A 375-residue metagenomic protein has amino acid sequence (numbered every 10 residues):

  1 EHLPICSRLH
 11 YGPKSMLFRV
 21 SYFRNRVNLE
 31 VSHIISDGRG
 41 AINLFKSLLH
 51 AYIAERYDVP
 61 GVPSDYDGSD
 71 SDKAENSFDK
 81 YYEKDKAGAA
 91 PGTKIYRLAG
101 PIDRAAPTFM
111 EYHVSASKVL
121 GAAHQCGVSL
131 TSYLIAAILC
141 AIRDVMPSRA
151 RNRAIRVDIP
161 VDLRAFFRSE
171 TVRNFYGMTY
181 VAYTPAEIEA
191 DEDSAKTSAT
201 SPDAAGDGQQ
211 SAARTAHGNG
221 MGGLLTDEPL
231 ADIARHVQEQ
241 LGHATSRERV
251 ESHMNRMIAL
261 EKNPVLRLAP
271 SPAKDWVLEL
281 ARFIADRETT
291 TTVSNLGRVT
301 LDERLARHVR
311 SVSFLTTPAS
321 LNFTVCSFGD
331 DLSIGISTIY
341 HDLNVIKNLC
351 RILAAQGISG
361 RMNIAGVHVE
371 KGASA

Functional and structural regions predicted by a protein language model:
E1-A54, F109, P202, E370: Acyl-thioester-dependent condensation/acyltransferase catalytic cores
E1-F18, E111, D144-A375: Acyl-thioester-dependent acyl-group transfer interface
K14-V27, L98-R164, L332: Gly/Ser/Thr-rich phosphate-binding loops and adjoining beta-strand/alpha-helix segments that form adenosine-phosphate
V27, G40-A51, V119, L130-I142 (+2 more regions): Structural preference for long, well-ordered alpha-helical segments in enzyme cores
S32-G40, P107, E111, A122 (+5 more regions): Conserved aromatic-histidine-acidic binding/catalytic patches
S47-E55, Q240, A244-R247: Phosphate/oxyanion-binding loops and surfaces in catalytic or ligand/nucleic-acid-binding neighborhoods
Y57-Y66, S148-R156: Short, glycine/acidic-rich hinge or "gate" loops at secondary-structure transitions that mediate conformational
G61-V114, I159-A165, D203, Q210-H217: Short amphipathic alpha-helices and their capping loops
